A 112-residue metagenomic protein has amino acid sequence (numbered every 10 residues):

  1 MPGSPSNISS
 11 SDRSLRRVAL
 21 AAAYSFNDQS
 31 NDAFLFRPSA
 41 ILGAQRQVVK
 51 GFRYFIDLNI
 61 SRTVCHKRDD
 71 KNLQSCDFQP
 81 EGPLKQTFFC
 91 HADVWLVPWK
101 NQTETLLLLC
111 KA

Functional and structural regions predicted by a protein language model:
P2, N7-S10, L15, F55 (+1 more regions): Compact beta-sheet-dominated globular domain cores
I8-L35: Short, non-transmembrane alpha-helical segments in secretory-pathway proteins
A22, N27, A40-A44, R62 (+1 more regions): Residue-level detector of functional hotspots within protein domains
N31, V48, G82-L84: Generic marker of residues within folded, mature protein domains
R37-T63: Short, structured protein-protein interaction patches enriched in aromatics and acidic/basic residues, typified by
